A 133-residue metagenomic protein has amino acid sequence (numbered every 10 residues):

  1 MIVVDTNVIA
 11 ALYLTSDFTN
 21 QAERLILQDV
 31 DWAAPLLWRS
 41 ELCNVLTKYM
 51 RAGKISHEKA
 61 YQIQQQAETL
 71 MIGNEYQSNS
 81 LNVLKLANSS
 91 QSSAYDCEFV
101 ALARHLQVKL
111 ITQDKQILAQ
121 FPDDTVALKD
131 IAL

Functional and structural regions predicted by a protein language model:
M1, V100-L133: Acidic, PIN/NYN-like endoribonuclease modules and their adjacent C-terminal/linker elements
M1-L37, Y49-E58: Short, well-structured N-terminal submotif of metal-dependent ribonuclease cores
N7, C43-T47, E68, L84 (+1 more regions): Amphipathic alpha-helical segments within well-ordered protein domains
V8-I9, W38, F99, Q116-I117: Alpha-helix capping/helix-boundary segments
A11-Y13, V45, Q120-F121: Residues that scaffold the ATP/ADP-binding catalytic core of kinase and kinase-like folds
T19, R39, C43, A60 (+3 more regions): A general structural signal for well-ordered alpha-helical segments in protein cores
C43-M71: Active-site-proximal, substrate-binding regions of enzyme catalytic domains and RNA-binding/basic surfaces
I72-Q113: Active-site neighborhoods of divalent-metal-dependent phosphate/nucleic-acid chemistry enzymes
